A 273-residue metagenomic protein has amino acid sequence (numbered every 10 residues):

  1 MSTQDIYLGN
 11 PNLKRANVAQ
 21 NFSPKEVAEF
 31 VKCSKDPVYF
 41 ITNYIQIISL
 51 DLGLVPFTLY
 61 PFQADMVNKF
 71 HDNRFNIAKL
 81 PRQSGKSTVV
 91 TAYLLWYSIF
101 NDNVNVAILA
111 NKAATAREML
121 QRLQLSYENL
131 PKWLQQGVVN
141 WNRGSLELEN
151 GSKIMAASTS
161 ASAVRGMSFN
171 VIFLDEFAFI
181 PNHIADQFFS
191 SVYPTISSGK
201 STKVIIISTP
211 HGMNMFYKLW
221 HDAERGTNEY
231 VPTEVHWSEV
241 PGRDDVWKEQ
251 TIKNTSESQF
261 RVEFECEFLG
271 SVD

Functional and structural regions predicted by a protein language model:
S2-D273: Phosphate/NTP-binding elements of NTP-utilizing enzymes
